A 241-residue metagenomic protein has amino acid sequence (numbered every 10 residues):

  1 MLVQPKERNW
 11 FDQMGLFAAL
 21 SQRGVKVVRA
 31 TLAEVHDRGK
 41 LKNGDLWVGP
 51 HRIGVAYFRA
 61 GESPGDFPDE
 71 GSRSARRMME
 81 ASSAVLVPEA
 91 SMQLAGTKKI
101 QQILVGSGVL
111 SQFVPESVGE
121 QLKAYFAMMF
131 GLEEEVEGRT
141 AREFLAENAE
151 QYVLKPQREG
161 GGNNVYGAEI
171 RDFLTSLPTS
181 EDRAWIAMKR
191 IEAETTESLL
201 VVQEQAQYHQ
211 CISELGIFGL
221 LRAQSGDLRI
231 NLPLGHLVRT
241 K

Functional and structural regions predicted by a protein language model:
M1-K241: Domain-scale recognition of functional cores that engage charged ligands
